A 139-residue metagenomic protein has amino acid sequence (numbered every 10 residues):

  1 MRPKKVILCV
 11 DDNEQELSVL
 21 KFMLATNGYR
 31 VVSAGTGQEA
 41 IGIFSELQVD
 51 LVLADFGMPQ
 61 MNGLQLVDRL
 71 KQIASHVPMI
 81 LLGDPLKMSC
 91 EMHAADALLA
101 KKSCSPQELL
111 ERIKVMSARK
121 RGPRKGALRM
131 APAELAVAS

Functional and structural regions predicted by a protein language model:
M1-V6, Q107-S139: Non-catalytic signal-transmission and effector/linker regions of two-component phosphorelay proteins
K4-Q15, L20-L24, V52: Conserved acidic segment of CheY-like receiver
G28-G35, I43: Short hydrophobic/Thr-rich beta-strand motif most characteristic of the beta2 strand and flanking loop of CheY-like
T36-E39, N62-Q65: Acidic catalytic/metal-coordinating carboxylates
S45-L47, R69-H76, H93: Conserved phosphotransfer cores of two-component systems
D55: Active-site residues of response regulator receiver
P59: The feature encodes the CheY-like receiver
Q65, L81-E111, V115: Alpha4 helix (beta4-alpha4-beta5 surface) of REC/receiver domains from two-component response regulators
